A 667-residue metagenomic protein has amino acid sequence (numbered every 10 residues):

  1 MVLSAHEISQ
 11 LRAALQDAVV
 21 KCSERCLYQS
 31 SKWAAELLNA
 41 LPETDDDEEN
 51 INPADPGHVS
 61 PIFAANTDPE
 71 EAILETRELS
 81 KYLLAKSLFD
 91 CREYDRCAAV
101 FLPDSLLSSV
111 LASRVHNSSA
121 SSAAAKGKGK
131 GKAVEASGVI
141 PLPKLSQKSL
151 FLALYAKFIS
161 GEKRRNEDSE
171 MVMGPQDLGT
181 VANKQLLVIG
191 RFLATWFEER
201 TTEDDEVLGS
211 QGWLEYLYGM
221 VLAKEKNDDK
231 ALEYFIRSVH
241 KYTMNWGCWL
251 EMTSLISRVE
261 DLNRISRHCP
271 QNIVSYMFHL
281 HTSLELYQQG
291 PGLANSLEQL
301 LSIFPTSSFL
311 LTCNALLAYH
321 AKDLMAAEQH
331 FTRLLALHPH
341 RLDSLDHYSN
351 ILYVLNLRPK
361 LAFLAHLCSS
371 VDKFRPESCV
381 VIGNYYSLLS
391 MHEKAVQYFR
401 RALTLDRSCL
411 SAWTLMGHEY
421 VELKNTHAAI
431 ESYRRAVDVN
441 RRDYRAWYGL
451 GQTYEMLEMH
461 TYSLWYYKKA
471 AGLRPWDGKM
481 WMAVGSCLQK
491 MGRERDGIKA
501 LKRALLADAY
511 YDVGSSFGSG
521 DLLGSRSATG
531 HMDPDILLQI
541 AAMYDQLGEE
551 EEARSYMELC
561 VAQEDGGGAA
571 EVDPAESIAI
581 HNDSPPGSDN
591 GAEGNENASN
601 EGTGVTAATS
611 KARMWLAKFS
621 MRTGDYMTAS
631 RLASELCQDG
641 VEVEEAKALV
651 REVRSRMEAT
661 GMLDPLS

Functional and structural regions predicted by a protein language model:
M1-A98, P103, S109-H116, A648 (+1 more regions): N-terminal alpha-helical scaffolding segments that mark the starts of alpha-solenoid/helical-repeat architectures
C26, R92, G161, K226 (+9 more regions): Residue-level detector of the short coil/turn that links helix A to helix B within each tetratricopeptide repeat
S80, S149, L214, C248 (+12 more regions): TPR alpha-solenoid repeat register
F89, A223, L284, Y319 (+9 more regions): Position-specific recognition of the canonical hydrophobic site in helix A of tetratricopeptide repeat
L106, V239-H240, L301-S302, R333-A336 (+11 more regions): Conserved structural position within tetratricopeptide repeats
